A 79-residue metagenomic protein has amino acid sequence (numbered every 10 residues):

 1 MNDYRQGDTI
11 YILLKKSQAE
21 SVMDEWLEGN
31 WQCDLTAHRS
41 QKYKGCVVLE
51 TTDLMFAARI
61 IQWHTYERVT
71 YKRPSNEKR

Functional and structural regions predicted by a protein language model:
R5-K44: Short aromatic-glycine-(Arg/Gly/Cys) micro-motifs in beta-strand/loop hairpins
D34-R79: Short, mixed-charge low-complexity intrinsically disordered segments
